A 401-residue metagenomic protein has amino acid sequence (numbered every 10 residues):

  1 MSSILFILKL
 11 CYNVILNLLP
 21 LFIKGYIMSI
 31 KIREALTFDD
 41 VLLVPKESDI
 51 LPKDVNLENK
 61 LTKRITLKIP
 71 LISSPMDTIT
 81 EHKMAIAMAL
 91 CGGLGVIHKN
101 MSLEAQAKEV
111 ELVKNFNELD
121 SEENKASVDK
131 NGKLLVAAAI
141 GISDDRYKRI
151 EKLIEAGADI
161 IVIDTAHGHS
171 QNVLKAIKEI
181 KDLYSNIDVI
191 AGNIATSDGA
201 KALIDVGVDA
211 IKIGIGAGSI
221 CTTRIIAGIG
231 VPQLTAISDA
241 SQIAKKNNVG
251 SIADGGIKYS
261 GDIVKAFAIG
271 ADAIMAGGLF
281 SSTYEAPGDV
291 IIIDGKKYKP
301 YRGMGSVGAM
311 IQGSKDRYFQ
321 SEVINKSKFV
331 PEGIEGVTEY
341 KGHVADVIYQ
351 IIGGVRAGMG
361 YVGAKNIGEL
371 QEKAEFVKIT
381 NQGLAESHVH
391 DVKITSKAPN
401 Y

Functional and structural regions predicted by a protein language model:
L5-I27: Short, Lys/Arg-enriched N-terminal segments with co-localized hydrophobic residues within the first ~10-30 amino acids
L21, R64, G383-L384: Non-catalytic terminal accessory/regulatory regions of metabolic enzymes
G25-D49, A139, V206, G228-A253 (+1 more regions): Alpha/beta catalytic cores of nucleotide-metabolism and tRNA/nucleoside-modifying enzymes
I30-I72, N115-L134: N-terminal amphipathic alpha-helix/helix-capping segment at the start of soluble metabolic enzymes
D40, N100-M101: Glycine-rich, small/polar surface segments that engage phosphate groups of diverse ligands
K60-T62, I69-A87, C91: N-terminal cofactor/phosphate-binding cores enriched in small/glycine residues, especially glycine-rich loops such as
K83-L94, M101-A253, Y259-I292: Alpha/beta enzyme core
